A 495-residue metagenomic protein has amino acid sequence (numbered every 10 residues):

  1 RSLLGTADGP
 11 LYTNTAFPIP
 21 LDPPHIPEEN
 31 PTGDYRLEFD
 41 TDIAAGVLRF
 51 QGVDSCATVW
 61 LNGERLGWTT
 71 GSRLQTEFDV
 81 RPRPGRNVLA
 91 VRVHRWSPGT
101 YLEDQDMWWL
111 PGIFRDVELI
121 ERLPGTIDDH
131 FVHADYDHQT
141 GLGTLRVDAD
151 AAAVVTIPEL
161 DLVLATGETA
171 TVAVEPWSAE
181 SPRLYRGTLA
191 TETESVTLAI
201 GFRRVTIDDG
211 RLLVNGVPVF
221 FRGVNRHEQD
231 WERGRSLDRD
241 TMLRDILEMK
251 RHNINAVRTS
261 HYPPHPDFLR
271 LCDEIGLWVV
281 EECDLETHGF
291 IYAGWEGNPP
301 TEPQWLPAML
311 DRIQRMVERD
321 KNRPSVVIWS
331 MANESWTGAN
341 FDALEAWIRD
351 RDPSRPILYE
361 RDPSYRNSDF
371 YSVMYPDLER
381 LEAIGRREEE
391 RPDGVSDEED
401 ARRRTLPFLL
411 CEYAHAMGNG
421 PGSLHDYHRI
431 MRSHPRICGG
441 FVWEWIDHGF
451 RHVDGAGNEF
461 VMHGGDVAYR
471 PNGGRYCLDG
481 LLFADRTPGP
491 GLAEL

Functional and structural regions predicted by a protein language model:
R1-H25, S72, P84-G143, V147 (+3 more regions): An acidic-aromatic loop/edge-strand motif
P27-G33, E180-R183, G234-P266: Aromatic- and glycine-enriched glycan-recognition loops and surfaces that form the carbohydrate-binding subsites
E29-I127, A152-V154, P263-P266, I275-V280 (+2 more regions): Accessory beta-strand-rich segments of carbohydrate-active enzymes
F50, L145-A151, G216: Aromatic/hydrophobic beta-strand junction motif of beta-rich domains
W60-L66, P158-L160, E192, N215: Short strand-turn-strand beta-turns centered on an Asx-Gly dipeptide
P84-R86, D148-D208: Extended acidic/polar, glycine-enriched regions that form or flank non-catalytic beta-rich accessory modules
I127-A134, A190-R251, R270: N-terminal carbohydrate-binding accessory modules
I246-M249, A256-L481, D485: Substrate-binding/catalytic cleft of secreted carbohydrate-active enzymes, primarily glycoside hydrolases
